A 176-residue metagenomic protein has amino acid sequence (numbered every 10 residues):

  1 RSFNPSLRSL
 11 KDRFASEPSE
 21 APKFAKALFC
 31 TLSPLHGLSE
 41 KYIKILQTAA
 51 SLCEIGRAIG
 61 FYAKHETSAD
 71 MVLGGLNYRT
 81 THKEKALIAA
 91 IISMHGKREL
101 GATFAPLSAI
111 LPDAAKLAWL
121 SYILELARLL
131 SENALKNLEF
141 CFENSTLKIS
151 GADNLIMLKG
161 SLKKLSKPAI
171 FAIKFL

Functional and structural regions predicted by a protein language model:
L7-F140, S145: Divalent metal-dependent catalytic cores for phosphoryl transfer on phosphate-bearing substrates
L124, L130-L176: Low-complexity, glycine/alanine/valine/leucine- and proline-rich hydrophobic stretches
